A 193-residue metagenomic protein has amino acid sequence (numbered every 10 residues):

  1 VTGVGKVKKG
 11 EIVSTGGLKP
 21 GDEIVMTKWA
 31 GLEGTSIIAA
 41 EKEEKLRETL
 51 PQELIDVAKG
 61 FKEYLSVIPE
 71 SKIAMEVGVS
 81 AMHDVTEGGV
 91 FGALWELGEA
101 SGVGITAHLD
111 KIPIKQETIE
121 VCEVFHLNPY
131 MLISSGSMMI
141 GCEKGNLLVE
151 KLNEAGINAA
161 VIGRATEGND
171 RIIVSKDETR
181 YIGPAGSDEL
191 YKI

Functional and structural regions predicted by a protein language model:
V1-I193: Helix-biased detector of long, well-ordered alpha-helical tracts
